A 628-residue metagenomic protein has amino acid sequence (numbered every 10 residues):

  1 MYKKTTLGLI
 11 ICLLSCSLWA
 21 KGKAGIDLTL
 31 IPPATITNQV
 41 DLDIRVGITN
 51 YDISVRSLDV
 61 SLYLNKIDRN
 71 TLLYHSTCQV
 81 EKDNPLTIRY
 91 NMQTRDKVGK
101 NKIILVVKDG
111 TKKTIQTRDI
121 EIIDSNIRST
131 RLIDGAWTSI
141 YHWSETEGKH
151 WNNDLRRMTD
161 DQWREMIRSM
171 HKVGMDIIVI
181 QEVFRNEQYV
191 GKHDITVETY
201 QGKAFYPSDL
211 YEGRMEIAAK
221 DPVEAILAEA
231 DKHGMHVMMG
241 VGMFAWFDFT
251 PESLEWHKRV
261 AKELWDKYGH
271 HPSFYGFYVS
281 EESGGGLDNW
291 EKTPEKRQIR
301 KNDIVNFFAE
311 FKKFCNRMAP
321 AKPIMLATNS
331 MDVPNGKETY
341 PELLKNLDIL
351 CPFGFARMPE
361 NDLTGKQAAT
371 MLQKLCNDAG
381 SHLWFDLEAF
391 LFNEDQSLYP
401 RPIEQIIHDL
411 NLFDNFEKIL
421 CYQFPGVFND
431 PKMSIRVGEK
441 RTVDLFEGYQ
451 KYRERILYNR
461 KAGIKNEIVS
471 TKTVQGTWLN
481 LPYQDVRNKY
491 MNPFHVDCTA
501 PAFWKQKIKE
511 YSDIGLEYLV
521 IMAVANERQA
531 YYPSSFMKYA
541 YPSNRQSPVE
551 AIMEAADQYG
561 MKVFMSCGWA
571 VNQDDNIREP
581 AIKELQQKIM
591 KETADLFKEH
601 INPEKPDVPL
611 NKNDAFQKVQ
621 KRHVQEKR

Functional and structural regions predicted by a protein language model:
K21-G47, A327-T328: Short, compositionally biased P/S/T/A/G/V-rich stretches that sit at domain boundaries
S144-E145, A245, L375-Q405, D485-V486 (+1 more regions): Active-site clefts of carbohydrate-active enzymes
R156-E187, D348-L350, I419, T499-E527: Catalytic domains of carbohydrate-active enzymes, especially glycoside hydrolases
M175-I217, I514-Q546: Aromatic-lined carbohydrate-binding/catalytic grooves of carbohydrate-active enzymes
M238-P251, Y278, F308-G336, G380-F392 (+4 more regions): Aromatic-lined carbohydrate-recognition surfaces of secreted/lumenal glycan-active proteins
M243-D248, A261-Q298, A525, W569-N576 (+2 more regions): Active-site groove signature of glycoside hydrolases
P272-G285, N335-L363, F424: Aromatic- and acid-rich polysaccharide-binding/catalytic face of secreted or lumenal carbohydrate-active enzymes
P359, S381-R460, Y518: Substrate-binding cleft of secreted/luminal carbohydrate-active enzymes
